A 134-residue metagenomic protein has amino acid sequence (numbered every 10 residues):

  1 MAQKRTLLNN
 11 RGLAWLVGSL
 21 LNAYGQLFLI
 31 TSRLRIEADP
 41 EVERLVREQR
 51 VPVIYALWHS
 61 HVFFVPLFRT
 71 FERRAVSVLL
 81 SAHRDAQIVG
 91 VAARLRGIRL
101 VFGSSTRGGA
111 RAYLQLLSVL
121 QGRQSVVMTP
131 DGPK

Functional and structural regions predicted by a protein language model:
A2-A38, F68, V91: A transmembrane-helix-recognition feature enriched in membrane-embedded lipid enzymes and envelope glyco-/phospholipid
Q26-F28, R99-F102, V127-G132: Short, basic, glycine/proline-bearing loop/turn elements
Q26-P52, H61-F64: A short, well-structured juxtamembrane/interface segment
E41, R111-L116: Short acidic active-site motifs
V51-I54, Q115-K134: Conserved Motif II region of HX4D acyltransferases
P52-R107, R111-Y113: Catalytic core of membrane glycerolipid acyltransferases/transacylases, capturing the structured, soluble-facing
